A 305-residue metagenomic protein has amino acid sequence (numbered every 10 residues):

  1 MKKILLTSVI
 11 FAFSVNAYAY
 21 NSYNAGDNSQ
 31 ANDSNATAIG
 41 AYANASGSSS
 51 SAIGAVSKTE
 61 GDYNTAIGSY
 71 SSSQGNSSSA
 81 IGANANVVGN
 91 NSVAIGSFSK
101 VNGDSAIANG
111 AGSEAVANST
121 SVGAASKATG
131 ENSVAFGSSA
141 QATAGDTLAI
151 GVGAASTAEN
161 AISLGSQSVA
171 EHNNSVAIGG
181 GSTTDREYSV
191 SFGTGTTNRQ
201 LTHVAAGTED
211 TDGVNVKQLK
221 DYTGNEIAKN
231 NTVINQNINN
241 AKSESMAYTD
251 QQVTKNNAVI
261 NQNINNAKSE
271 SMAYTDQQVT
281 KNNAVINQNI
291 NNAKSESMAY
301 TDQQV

Functional and structural regions predicted by a protein language model:
M1-Y20: Gram-negative bacterial Sec-dependent N-terminal signal peptides
Y20-Y42, G54-V56, I67-S69, G82-A83 (+11 more regions): Small/polar residue-rich beta-strand/coil "junction" motifs that cap repeat-based extracellular fibers
N32-D33, S46-G47, E60: Right-handed parallel beta-helix
